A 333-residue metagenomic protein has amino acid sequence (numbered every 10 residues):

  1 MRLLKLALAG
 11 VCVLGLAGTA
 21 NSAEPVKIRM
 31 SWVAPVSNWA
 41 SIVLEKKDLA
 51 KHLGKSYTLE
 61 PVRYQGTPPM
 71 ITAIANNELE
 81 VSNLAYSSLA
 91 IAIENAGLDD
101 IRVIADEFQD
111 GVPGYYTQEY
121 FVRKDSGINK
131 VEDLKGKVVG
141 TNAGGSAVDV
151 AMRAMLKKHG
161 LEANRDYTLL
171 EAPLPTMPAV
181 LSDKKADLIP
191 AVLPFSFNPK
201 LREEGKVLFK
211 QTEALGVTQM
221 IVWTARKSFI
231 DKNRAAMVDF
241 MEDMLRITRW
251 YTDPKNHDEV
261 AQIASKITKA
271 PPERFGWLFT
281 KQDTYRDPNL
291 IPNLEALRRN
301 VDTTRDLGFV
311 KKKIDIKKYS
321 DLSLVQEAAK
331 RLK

Functional and structural regions predicted by a protein language model:
M1-L8: Bacterial N-terminal signal peptides that target proteins for export
C12-L16: Hydrophobic core
G18-S22: Sec/Tat signal peptide C-region and signal peptidase I cleavage site
A23-E162, T168-E171, D187-L193, V217: Short, glycine-/small- and polar/acidic-enriched structural segments that line small-molecule recognition paths
S41, K46, I71, A75 (+14 more regions): Extracytoplasmic/secreted envelope proteins and their assembly/folding machinery, especially bacterial periplasmic
S87, P175-K266: Pocket-lining segment of extracytoplasmic ligand-binding domains
D231-K311: Secondary-structure end/capping motifs
V301-K333: Conserved C-terminal helix/tail region of periplasmic/extracytoplasmic solute-binding proteins
